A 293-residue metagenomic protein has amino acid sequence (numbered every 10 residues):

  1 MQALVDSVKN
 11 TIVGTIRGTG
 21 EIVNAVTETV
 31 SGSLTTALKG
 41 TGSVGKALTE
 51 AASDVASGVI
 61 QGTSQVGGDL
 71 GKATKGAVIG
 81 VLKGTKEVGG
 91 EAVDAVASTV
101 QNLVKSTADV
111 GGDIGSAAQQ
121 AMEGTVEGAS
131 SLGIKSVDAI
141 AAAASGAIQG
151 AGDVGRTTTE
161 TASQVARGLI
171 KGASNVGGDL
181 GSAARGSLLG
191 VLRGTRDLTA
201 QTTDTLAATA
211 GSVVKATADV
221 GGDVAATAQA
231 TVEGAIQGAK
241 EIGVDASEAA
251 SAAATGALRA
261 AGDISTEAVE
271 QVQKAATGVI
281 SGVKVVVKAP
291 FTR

Functional and structural regions predicted by a protein language model:
M1-R293: Extended, low-complexity, charged alpha-helical tracts that assemble into coiled-coils or amphipathic helices used
